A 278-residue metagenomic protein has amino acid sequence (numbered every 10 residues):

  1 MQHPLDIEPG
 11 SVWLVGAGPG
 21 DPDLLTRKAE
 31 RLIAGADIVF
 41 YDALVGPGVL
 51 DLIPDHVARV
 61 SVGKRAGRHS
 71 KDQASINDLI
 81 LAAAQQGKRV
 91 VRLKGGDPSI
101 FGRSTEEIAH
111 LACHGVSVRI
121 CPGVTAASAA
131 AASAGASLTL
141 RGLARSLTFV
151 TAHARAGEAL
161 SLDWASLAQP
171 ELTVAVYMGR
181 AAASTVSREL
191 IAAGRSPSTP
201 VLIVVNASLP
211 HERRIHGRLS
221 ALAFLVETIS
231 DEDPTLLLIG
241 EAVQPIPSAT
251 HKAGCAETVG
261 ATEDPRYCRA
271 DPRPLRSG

Functional and structural regions predicted by a protein language model:
M1-P22, R27-C121, A223-F224: Class I S-adenosyl-L-methionine
Q2-H3, P9-V12, Q85-V90, A144-S146 (+1 more regions): A contiguous loop/helix-start segment that scaffolds small-molecule binding in enzyme catalytic cores
Q2-P4, D97-P170, R213-H216: Class I SAM-dependent methyltransferase SAM-binding "motif I" and its flanking Rossmann-like core
V49-L50, L111, A130-A131, V186 (+1 more regions): Hydrophobic packing residues within well-ordered alpha-helices of enzyme cores
I53, A134, L190, G194: Active-site catalytic pocket residues across diverse enzymes, especially alpha/beta-hydrolases
V57-K64, G115-R119, L138-T148, G194-I203: Short hydrophobic/aromatic-enriched beta-strand-loop microsegments
I76, A126, A182: Catalytic-loop motifs flanking and including active-site residues across diverse enzymes
